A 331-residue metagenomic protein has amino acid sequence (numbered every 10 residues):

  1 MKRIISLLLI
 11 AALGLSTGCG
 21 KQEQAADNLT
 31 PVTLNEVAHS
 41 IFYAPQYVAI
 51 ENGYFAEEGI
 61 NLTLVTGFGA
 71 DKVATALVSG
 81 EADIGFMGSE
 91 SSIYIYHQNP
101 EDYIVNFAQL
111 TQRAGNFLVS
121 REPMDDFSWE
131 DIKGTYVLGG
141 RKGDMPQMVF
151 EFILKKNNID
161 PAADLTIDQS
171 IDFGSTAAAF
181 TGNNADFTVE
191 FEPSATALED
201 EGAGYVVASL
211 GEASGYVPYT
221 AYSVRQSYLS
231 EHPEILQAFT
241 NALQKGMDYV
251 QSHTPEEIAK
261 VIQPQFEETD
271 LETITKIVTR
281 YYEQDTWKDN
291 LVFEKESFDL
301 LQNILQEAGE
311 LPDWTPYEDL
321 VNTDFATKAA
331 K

Functional and structural regions predicted by a protein language model:
M1-P31, T327-K331: Short, low-complexity disordered leader/linker segments with a strong preference for bacterial N-terminal type II
A26-A162, T166-S170, A179, D186-E192 (+3 more regions): Short, glycine-/small- and polar/acidic-enriched structural segments that line small-molecule recognition paths
S40, G67-D71, F86, G140-M145 (+6 more regions): Soluble non-cytosolic domains of exported or imported proteins
Y47, I93, E151, T196 (+3 more regions): Predominant activation on well-ordered alpha-helical scaffold segments within soluble catalytic domains
A82-F86, Y282-K295, F325-K331: Short amphipathic alpha-helical segments at helix boundaries and their inter-helical linkers
S91, E122, D172-Q265: Pocket-lining segment of extracytoplasmic ligand-binding domains
S230-P312: Secondary-structure end/capping motifs
D299-K331: Conserved C-terminal helix/tail region of periplasmic/extracytoplasmic solute-binding proteins
